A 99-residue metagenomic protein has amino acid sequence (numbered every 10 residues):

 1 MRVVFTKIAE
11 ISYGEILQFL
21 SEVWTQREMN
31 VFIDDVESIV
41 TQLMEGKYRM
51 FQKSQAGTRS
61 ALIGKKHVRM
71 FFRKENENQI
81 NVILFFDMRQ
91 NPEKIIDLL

Functional and structural regions predicted by a protein language model:
R2-R59: Basic, Lys/Arg-enriched alpha-helical interface segments
G14, S38, A61, N78-N81 (+1 more regions): Residue-level marker of intrinsically disordered, low-complexity segments enriched for small/polar residues
G46-I80: Basic/aromatic recognition patch in beta-strand/loop cores that engages polyanionic ligands
V68-L99: Enriched for short, Lys/Arg-rich terminal
